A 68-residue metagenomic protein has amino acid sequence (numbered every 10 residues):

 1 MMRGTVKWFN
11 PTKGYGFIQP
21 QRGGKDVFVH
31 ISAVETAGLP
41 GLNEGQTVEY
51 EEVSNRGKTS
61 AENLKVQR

Functional and structural regions predicted by a protein language model:
M2-A33, L39, S60-N63: S1/OB-fold single-stranded RNA-binding interface
Q19-Q21, Q46, Q67: Residue-identity detector for glutamine
A37-E49: Short nucleic-acid-contacting surface segments enriched for D/E, G, S/T with interspersed K/R
N55-R68: OB-fold/S1-family single-stranded nucleic acid-binding modules
